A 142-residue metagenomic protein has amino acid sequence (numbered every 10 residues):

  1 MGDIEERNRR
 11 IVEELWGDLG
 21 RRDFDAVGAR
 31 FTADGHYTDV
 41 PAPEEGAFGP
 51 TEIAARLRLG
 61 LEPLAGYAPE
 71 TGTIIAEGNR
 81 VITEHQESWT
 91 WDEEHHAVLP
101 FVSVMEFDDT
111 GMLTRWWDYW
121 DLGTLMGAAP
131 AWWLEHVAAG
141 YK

Functional and structural regions predicted by a protein language model:
M1-A33, L134-K142: Short, low-complexity N-terminal intrinsically disordered segments enriched in polar/charged residues
G2-I4, R58-K142: A beta-strand edge to alpha-helix "cap/lid" segment located at domain peripheries
R7, E52, A97: Soluble or luminal CAZymes and related metallo-dependent hydrolases
R10, E14, D25, P41 (+3 more regions): Intrinsic disorder/low-complexity detector
V12-L15, V27-G28, G35, I53 (+4 more regions): Hydrophobic pocket/interface hotspot
R21-N79: A solvent-exposed, acidic/Ser-Thr-rich amphipathic alpha-helical stretch
